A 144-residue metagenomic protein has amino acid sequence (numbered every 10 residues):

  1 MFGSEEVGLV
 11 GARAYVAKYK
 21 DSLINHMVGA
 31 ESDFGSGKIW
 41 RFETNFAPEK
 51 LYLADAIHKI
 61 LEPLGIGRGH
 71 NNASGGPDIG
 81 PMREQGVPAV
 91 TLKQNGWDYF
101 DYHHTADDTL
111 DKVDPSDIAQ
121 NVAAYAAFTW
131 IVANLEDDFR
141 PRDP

Functional and structural regions predicted by a protein language model:
M1-G3, D143: A general secondary-structure junction signal
G3-Y102, D114: Metal-dependent peptidase/peptidase-like ectodomains
Y99-P144: His/Asp/Glu-rich mid-to-C-terminal helical/loop segments that flank catalytic regions of hydrolases
